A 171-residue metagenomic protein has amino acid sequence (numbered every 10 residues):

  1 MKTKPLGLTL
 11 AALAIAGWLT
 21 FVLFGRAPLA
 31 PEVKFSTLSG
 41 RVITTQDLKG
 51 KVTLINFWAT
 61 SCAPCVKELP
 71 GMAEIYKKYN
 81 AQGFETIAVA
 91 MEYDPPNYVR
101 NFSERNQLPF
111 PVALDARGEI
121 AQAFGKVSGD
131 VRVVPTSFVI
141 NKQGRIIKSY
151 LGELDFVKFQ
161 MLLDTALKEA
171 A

Functional and structural regions predicted by a protein language model:
M1-S36, A171: N-terminal targeting signals for export/organelle localization
T44-A63: Short active-site neighborhood of thiol/selenol oxidoreductases, capturing the structured segment around
K49-K51, A81, P109: Active-site acidic short loop of glycosyltransferases
V52-T53, F84, P135: Alpha/beta-hydrolase fold active-site loops
L54-N56, A88-A90, V139: Hydrophobic beta-strand core positions in alpha/beta domains
K67-N106, R117-A123: Structural microenvironment flanking redox-active thiols in thiol-disulfide oxidoreductases
R105-L108, R117-D164: Thiol/disulfide oxidoreductase modules built on the thioredoxin-like
